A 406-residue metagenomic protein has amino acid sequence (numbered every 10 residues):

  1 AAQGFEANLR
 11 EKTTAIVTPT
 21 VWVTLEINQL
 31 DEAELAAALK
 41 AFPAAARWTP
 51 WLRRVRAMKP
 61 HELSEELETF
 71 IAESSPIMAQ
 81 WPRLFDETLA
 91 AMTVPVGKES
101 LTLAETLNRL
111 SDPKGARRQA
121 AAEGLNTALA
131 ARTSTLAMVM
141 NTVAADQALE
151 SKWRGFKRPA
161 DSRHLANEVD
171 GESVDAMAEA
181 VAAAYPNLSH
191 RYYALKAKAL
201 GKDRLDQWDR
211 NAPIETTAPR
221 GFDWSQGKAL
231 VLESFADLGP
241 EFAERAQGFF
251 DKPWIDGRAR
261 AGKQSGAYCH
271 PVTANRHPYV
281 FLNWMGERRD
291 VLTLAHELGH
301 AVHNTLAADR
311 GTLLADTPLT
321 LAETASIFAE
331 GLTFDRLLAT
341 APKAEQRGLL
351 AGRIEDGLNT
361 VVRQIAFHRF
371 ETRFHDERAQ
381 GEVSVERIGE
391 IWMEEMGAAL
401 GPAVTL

Functional and structural regions predicted by a protein language model:
A1-T217: A well-structured
G155, M285-A308, S326, G331 (+1 more regions): Active-site recognition of the HExxH zinc-binding catalytic motif
F156-K157, D161, R204-Q207, G266-H277 (+3 more regions): Active-site-adjacent bridging/hinge elements
A194-A243, Q247, C269, H303 (+3 more regions): Long, K/E/R/D-enriched contiguous segments that form extended
T217-F222, I255-H277: Catalytic zinc-binding patch centered on the HExxH motif and its immediate surroundings that defines zinc-dependent
A218-Q226, D237, T273-A295: Short pre-active-site segment immediately N-terminal to the catalytic Zn-binding motif
N304-G352: Helical catalytic core of nucleic-acid polymerases
D335-L406: Long, amphipathic alpha-helical stalk/connector segments used for oligomerization, subunit docking, or mechanical
